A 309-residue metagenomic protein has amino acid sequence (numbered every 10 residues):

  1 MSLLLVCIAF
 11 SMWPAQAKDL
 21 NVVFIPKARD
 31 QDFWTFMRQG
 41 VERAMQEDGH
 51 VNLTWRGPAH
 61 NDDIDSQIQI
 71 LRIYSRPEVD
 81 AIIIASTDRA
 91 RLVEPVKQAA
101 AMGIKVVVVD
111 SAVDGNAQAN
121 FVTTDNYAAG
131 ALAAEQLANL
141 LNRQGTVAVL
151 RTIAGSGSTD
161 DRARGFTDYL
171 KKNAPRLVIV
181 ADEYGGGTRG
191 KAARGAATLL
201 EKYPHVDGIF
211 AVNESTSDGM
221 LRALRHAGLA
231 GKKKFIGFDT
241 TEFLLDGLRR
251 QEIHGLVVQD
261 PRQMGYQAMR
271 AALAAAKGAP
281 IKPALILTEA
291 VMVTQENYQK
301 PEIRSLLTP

Functional and structural regions predicted by a protein language model:
S2-S11: Bacterial N-terminal signal peptides
K18, G157-S158, Y169-N173, Q263-P309: Hinge/cleft segment of the Venus flytrap/periplasmic-binding protein
N21-G40, A44, D48, T54-Q69 (+3 more regions): Extracytoplasmic "Venus flytrap"
F33-E47, A129-A133, G157-L177, K191 (+3 more regions): Short, solvent-exposed amphipathic alpha-helices that sit in or adjacent to ligand/effector-binding or catalytic
E47-H60, T146-V149, L170-G187: Short beta-strand elements in bilobed, periplasmic/extracellular small-molecule ligand-binding domains
Q67, V122-V147, R189-A193, T240-L244 (+1 more regions): Hydrophobic alpha-helical segments within soluble ligand-binding/sensing domains
R72, D80-A100, F166, G185-G247: Hydrophobic alpha-helical
R89-A128, N139, T146, T152 (+3 more regions): Flexible loop/hinge segments that line or gate small-molecule binding clefts
